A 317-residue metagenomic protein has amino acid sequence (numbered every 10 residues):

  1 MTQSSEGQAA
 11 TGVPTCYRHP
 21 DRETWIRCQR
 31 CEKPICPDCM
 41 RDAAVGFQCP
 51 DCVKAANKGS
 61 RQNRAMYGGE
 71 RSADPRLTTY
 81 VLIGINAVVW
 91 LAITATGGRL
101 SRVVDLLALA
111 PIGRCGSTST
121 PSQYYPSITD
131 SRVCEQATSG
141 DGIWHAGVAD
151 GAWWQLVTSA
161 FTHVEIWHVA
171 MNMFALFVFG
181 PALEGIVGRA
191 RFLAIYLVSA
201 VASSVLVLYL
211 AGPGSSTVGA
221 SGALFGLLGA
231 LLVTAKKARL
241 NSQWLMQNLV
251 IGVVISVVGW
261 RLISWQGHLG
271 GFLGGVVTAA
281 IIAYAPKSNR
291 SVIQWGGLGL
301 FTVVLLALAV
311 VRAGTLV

Functional and structural regions predicted by a protein language model:
M1-L156, S288-V317: N-terminal signal-anchor transmembrane helix
T79-G84, A170, L193-L197, L245-V250 (+3 more regions): Hydrophobic alpha-helical transmembrane segments
G84-L91, F174, L197, V201 (+4 more regions): Generic alpha-helical transmembrane segments of integral inner-membrane proteins, especially permease/transport modules
A152, T158-L231, G270: Transmembrane helix-loop-helix
V201-V205, V250-W260, T302-V310: Aromatic-anchored segments of alpha-helical transmembrane domains
L208-T217, K237-R239, V258-Q266, A313-V317: Membrane-interface helix caps and helix-loop-helix hairpins in membrane proteins
G219, W244, L262-G274: Loop-to-transmembrane alpha-helix initiation sites
L232-K237, T278-P286: Structural signal for the C-terminal ends of transmembrane alpha-helices and the immediately following loop
